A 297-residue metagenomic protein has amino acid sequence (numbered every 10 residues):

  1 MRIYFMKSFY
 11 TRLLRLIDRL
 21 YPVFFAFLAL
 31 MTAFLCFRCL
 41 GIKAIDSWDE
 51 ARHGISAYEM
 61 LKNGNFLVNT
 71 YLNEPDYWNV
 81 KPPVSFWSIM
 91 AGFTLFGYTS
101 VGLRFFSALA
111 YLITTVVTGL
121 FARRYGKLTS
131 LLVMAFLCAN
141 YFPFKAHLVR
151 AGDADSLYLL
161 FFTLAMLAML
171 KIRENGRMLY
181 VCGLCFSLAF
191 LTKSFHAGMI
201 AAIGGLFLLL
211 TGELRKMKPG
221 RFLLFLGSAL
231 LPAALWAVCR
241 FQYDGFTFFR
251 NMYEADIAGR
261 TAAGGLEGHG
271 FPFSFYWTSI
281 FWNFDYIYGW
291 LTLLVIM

Functional and structural regions predicted by a protein language model:
M1-C36, R123, R221-S228: Start-transfer (signal-anchor) and selected internal transmembrane alpha helices of multi-pass inner/ER membrane
M31-T32, V133-N140, F186: Short helix- or helix-capping micro-motifs that position conserved polar/aromatic residues at function-defining sites
F34-C39, H53-Y77, V84, A91 (+1 more regions): Extracytosolic helix-loop segments that constitute the early lumenal/periplasmic catalytic or substrate-binding loops
H53-Y58, I172, L188, T192 (+1 more regions): Transmembrane-lumen/periplasm boundary regions of multi-pass, lipid-linked membrane glycan transferases
F105-K127, L164: Transmembrane-helix motifs of polytopic, lipid-linked glycan transferases
R124, F162-L179, M297: Membrane-interface transmembrane helices that cradle and orient dolichyl/undecaprenyl
H147-L157: Short acidic/glycine- and proline-prone juxtamembrane loop motifs at membrane-interface regions of multi-pass membrane
A168, M178-K193: Membrane-interface alpha helices of multi-pass inner-membrane proteins
